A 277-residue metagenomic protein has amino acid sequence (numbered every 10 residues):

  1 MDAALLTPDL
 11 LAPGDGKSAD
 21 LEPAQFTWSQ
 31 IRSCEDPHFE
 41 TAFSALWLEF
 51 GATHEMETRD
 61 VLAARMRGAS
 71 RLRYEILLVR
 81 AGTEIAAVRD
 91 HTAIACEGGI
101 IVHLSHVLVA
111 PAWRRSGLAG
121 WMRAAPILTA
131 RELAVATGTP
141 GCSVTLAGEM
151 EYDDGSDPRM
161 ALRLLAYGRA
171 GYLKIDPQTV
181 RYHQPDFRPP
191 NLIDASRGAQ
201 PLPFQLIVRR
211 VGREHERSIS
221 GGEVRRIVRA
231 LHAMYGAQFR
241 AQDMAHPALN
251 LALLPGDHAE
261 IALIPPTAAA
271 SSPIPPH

Functional and structural regions predicted by a protein language model:
M1-R32, V135-H277: Terminal substrate-recognition subdomain of acyl/acetyltransferases
S33, F39-P111, L133: A conserved beta-strand-loop-helix scaffold within acyl/acetyltransferase catalytic domains
T41, A45, A125, A166-R169: Amphipathic alpha-helical segments that form well-ordered structural scaffolds and often line/cohere around active
L48, R114, G168: Short polybasic/polar patches that bind polyanions
E75, R89, R123-P126, G148 (+1 more regions): Polar/charged side chains located within well-ordered beta-strands of beta-rich proteins
G82-T83, A112-W113, R210-E214: Short loop segments at secondary-structure junctions
G99, G117, W121, A125 (+1 more regions): Short, well-structured alpha-helical interface segments that form or flank functional binding sites
V109, R115-A134: Conserved acetyl-CoA-binding loop-helix of GNAT-fold acetyltransferases
